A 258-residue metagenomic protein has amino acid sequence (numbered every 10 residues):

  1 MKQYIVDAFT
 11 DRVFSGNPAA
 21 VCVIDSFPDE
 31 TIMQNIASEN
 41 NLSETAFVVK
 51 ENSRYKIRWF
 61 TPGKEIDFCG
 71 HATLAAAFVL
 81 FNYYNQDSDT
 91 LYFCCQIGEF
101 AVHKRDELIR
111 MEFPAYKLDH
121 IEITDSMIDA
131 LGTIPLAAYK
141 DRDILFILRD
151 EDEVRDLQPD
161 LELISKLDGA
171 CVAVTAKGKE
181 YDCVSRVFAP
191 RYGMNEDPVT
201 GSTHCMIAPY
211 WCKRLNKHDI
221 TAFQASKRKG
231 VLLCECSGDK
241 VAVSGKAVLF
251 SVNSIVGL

Functional and structural regions predicted by a protein language model:
M1-F68, L74-L258: Active-site proximal loop and beta-alpha junction motif in alpha/beta enzyme cores
